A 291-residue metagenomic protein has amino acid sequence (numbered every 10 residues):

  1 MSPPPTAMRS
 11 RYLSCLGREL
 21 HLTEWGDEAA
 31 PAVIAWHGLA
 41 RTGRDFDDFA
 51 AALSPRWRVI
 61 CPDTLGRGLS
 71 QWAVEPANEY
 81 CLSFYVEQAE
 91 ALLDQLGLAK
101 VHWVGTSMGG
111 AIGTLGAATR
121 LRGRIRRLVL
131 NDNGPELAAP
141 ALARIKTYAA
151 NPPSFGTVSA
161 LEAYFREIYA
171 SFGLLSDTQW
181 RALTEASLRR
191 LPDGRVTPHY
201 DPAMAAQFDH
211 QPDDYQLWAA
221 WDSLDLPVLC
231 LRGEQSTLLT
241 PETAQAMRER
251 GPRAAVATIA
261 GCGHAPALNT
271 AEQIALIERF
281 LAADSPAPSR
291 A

Functional and structural regions predicted by a protein language model:
M1-I34, P55-W57, L98-A99, E272 (+1 more regions): Alpha/beta-hydrolase fold catalytic core
H21-W72: Conserved HGGG/HGGXW glycine-rich cap/lid loop of the alpha/beta-hydrolase fold
D48, C61-V104: Active-site loop/oxyanion-hole signature of alpha/beta-hydrolase fold enzymes
A99-A139: Conserved hydrolase catalytic core segment
N133-A160: A catalytic-pocket lid/entrance helix-loop region that shapes and gates access to the active site across common
G156-Q211: Conserved alpha/beta-hydrolase catalytic His-Asp/Glu region
R189-E249: Conserved serine/cysteine hydrolase catalytic core
C262-A271: Catalytic histidine-centered segment of alpha/beta-hydrolase-like enzymes
